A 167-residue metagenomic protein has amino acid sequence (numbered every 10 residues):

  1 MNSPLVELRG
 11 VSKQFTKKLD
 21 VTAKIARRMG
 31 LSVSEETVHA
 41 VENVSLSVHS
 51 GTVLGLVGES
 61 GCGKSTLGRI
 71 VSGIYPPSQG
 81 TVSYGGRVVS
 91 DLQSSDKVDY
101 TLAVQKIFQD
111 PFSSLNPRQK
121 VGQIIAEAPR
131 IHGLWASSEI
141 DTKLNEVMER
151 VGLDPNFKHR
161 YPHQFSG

Functional and structural regions predicted by a protein language model:
M1-G167: ABC transporter nucleotide-binding domains
